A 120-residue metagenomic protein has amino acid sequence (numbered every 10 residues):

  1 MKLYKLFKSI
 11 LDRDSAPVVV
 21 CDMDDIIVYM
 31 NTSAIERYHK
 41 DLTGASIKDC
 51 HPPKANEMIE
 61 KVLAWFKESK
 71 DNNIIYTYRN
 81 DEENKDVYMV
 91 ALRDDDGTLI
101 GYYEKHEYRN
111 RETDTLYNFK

Functional and structural regions predicted by a protein language model:
M1-M30: Sensory modules in modular signal-transduction proteins
Y29, S33-N118: Sensory/regulatory domains in signal-transduction proteins
